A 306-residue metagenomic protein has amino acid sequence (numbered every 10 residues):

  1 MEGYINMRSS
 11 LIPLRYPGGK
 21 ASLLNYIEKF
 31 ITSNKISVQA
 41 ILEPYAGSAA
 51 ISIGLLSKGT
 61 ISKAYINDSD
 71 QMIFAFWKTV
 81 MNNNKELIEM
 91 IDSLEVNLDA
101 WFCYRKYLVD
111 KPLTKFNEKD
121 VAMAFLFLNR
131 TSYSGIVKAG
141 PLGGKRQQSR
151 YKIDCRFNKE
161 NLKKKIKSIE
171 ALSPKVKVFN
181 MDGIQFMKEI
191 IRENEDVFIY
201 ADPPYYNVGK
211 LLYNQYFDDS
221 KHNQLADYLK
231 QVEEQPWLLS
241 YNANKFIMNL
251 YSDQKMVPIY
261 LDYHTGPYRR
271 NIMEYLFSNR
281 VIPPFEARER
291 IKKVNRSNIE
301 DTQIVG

Functional and structural regions predicted by a protein language model:
E2-K29, I36, M81-Y200, P204-K210 (+2 more regions): SAM-dependent nucleic-acid methyltransferase catalytic core
Y4, D218-G306: Long, positively charged, glycine-interspersed low-complexity recognition regions
R15-G59, N295: An N-terminal domain-cap segment
V38-A40, I61-K63, S173-K177, L229-W237: Short active-site oxyanion
Q39-V109: SAM cofactor-binding core of SAM-dependent methyltransferases, primarily the Rossmann-like beta-alpha-beta module
G47, W77, L126, W237 (+1 more regions): A residue-level signal for conserved active-site and pocket-lining positions in enzyme catalytic cores
S48-A50, D70-M72, T131-S134, G183-F186 (+4 more regions): Short, solvent-exposed loop/turn segments at secondary-structure junctions
L212-F217: Short, surface-exposed loop/helix-turn segments at secondary-structure junctions that function as lids/hinges flanking
